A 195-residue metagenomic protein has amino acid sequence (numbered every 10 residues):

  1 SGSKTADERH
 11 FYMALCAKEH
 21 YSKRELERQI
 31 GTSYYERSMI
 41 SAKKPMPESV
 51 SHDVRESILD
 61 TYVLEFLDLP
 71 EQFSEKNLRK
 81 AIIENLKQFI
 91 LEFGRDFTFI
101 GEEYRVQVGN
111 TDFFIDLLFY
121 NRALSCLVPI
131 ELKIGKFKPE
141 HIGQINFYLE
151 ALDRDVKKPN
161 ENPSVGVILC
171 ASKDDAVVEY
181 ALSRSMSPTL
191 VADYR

Functional and structural regions predicted by a protein language model:
S1-R195: Basic, low-complexity intrinsically disordered segments
